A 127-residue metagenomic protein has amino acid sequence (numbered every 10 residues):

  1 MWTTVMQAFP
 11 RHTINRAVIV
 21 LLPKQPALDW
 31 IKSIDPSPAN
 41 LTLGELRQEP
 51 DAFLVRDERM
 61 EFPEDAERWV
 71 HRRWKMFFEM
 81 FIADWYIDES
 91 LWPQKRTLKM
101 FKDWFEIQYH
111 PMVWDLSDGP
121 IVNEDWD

Functional and structural regions predicted by a protein language model:
W2-M60, D65: Extended, charge-biased low-complexity segments that typically form long amphipathic alpha-helices/coiled-coils
F9-R11, G44-E45, S90-P93, D125-W126: A general structural signal for short secondary-structure junctions and capping/turn motifs
W30-I31, E124-W126: Short, solvent-exposed polar/charged micro-motifs at secondary-structure junctions
R56-E124: Amphipathic protein-protein interaction modules
